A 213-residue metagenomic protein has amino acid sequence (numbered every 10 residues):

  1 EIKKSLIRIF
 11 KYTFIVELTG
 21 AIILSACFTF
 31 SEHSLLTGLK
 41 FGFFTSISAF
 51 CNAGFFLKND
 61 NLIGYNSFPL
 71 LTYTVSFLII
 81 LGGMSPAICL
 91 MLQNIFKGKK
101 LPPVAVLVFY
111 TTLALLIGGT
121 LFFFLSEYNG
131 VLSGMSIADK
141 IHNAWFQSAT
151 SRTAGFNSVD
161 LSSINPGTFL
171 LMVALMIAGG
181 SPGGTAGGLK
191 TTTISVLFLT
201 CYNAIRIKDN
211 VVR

Functional and structural regions predicted by a protein language model:
E1-R213: Membrane-proximal intracellular helices of multi-pass ion channels
